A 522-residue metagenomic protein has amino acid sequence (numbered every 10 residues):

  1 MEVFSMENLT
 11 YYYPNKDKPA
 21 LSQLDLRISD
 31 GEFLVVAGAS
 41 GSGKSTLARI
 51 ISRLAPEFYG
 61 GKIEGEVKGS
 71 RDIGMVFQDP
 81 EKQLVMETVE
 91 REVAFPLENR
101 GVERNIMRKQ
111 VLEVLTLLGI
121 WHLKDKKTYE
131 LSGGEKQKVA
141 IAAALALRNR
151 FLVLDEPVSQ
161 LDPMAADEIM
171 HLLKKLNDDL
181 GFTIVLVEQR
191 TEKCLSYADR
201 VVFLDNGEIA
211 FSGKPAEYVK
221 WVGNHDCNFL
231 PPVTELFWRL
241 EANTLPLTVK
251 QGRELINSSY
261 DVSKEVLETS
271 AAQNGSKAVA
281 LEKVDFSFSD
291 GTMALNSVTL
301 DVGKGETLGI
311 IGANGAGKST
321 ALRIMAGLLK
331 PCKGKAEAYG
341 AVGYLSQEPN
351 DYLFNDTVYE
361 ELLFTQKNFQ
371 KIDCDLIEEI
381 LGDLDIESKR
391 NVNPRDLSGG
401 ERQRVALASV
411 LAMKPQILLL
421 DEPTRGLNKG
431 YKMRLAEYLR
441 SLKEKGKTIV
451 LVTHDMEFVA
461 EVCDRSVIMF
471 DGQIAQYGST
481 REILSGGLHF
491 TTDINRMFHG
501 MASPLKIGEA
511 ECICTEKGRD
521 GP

Functional and structural regions predicted by a protein language model:
I106-L123, I372-K389: Conserved ABC ATPase "signature" region
K127-L131, E135, N393-L397, E401: Conserved ABC ATPase signature
L152-D155, L418-D421: Catalytic Walker B motif of ABC-type/P-loop ATPase nucleotide-binding domains
E188-Q189, T453-H454: H-loop/switch region of ABC-family ATPase nucleotide-binding domains
C194-S196, V459-E461: A short, surface-exposed alpha-helical micro-motif characterized by mixed small hydrophobic and charged/polar residues
L204, E208-F237, Q473-M497: Conserved beta-strand-loop-alpha-helix hinge in the C-terminal portion of ABC ATPase nucleotide-binding domains
G223-K277, F490-P522: ABC ATPase nucleotide-binding domains
